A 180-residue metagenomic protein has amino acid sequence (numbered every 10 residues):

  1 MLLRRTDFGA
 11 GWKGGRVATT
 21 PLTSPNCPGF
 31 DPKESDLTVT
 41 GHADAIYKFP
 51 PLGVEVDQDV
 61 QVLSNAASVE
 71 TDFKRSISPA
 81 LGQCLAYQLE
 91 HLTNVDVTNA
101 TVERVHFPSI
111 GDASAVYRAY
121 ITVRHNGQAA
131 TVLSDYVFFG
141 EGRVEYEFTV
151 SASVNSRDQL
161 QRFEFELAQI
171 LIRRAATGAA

Functional and structural regions predicted by a protein language model:
R4, V69-I77, F163-L171: Stable alpha-helical elements in mature extracytoplasmic
R4-R5, P21: Short, solvent-exposed coil/turn linker segments
R5, G14, Q83, R173-G178: A structural signal for alpha-helix termini and helix-coil/disorder junctions
G14-A130: A small/polar (G/S/T-enriched), proline-flanked helix-loop surface module common in exported/cell-envelope proteins
V97-A179: A short, solvent-exposed beta-edge/loop patch
